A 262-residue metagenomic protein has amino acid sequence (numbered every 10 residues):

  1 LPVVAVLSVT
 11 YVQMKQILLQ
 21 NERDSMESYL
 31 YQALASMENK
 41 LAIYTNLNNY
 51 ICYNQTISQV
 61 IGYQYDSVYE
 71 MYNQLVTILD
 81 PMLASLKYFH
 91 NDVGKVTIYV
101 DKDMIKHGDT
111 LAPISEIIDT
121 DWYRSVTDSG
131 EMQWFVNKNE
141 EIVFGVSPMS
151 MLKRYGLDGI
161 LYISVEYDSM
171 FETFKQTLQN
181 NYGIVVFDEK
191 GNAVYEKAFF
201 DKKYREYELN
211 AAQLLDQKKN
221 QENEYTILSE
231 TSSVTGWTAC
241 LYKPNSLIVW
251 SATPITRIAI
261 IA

Functional and structural regions predicted by a protein language model:
L1-Q16, Q20, D24, I260-I261: Extreme N-terminal signal-anchor transmembrane helix of membrane signaling/transducer proteins, especially in bacteria
S8-V12, V165, S233-G236: N-terminal membrane-sensor/transducer module of prokaryotic signaling receptors
D24-W122: Extracytoplasmic/periplasmic sensory segments of membrane signal-transduction proteins
E70-P81, H107-K138, N180-G183, N192-N223: Extracytoplasmic/periplasmic sensor domains and loops in membrane signaling proteins
V76-H90, D158-Y195, F199-D201: Solvent-exposed, extracytoplasmic
S115-D119, K138-T177, C240-P244: Conserved beta-strands of PAS-like sensory domains
R154, G159, K190, A198-I258: Extracellular/periplasmic juxtamembrane segments that couple receptor/chemosensory ectodomains to their
